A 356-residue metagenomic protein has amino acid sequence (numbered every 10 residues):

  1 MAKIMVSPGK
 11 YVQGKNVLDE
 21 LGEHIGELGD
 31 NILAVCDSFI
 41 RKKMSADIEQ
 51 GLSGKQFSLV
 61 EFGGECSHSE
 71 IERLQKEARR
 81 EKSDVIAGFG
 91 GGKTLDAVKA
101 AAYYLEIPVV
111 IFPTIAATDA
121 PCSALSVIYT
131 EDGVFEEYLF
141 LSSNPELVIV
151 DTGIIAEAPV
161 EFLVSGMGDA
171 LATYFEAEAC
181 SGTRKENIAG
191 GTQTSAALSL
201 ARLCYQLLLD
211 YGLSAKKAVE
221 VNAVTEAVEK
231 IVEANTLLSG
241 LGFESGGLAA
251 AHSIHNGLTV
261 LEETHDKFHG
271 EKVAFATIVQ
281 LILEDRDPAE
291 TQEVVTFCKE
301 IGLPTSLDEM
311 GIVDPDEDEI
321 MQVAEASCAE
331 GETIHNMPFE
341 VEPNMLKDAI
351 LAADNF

Functional and structural regions predicted by a protein language model:
M1-V85, L307: ATP/NTP phosphate-donor binding region
L18, R41-M44, K93-A100, T118-C122 (+2 more regions): Short glycine/serine/threonine-rich phosphate/pyrophosphate-binding segments that cradle anionic phosphate groups
A78-A101, L105-I115: A short, small-residue-rich loop immediately preceding and capping a beta-strand
K93, T114-T118, I154, I278 (+1 more regions): Acidic, glycine-rich active-site loops and adjacent beta-strand->loop/helix elements that engage anionic groups
Y103-A196: A glycine/threonine-rich phosphate-anchoring loop and its flanking beta-alpha core in nucleotide/phosphate-binding
I188-L303: Active-site segments that bind and position negatively charged phosphate/pyrophosphate groups
R286-F356: C-terminal charged capping/lid subdomain of soluble metabolic enzymes
